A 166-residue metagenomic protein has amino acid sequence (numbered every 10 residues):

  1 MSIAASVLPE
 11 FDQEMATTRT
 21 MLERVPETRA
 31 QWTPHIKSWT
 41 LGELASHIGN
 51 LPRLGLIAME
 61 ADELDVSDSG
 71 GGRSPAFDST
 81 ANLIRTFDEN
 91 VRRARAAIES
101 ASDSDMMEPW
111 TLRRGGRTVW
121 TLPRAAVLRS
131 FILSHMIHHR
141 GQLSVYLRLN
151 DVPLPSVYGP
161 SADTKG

Functional and structural regions predicted by a protein language model:
M1-P9: Short, charged, low-complexity loops and linkers
S2-I3, D78-S79, V127: A ubiquitous short alpha-helical element
L8-E23, R29-R73, R113-G166: Short, contiguous alpha-helical
T28, S100-G115: Acidic catalytic patch
I57-A58, D62-S102: Helix-adjacent hinge/juxtasegments
